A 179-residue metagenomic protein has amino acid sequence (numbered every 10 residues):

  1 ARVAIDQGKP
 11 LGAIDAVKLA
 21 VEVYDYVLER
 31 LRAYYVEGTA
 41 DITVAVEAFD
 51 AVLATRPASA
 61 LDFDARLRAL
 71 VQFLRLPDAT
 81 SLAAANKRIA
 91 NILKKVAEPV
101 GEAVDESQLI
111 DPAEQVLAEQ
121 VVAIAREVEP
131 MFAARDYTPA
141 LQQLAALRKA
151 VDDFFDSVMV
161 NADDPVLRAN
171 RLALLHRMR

Functional and structural regions predicted by a protein language model:
A1-R179: Amphipathic alpha-helical "coupling" segments that flank catalytic cores
